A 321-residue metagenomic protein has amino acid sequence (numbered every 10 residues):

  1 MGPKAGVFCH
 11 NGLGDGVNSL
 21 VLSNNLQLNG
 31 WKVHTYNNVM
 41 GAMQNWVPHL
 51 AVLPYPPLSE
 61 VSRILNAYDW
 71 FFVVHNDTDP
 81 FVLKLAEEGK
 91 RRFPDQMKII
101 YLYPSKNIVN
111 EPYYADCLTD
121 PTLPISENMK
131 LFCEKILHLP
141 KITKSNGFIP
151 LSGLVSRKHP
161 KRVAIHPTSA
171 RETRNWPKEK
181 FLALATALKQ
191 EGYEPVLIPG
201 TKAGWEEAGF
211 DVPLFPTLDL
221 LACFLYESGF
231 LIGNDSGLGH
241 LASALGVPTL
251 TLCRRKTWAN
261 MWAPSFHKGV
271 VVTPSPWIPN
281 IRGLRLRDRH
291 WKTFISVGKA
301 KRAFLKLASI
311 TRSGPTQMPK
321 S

Functional and structural regions predicted by a protein language model:
M1-S321: Catalytic machinery of carbohydrate-active enzymes, primarily nucleotide-sugar-dependent glycosyltransferases
